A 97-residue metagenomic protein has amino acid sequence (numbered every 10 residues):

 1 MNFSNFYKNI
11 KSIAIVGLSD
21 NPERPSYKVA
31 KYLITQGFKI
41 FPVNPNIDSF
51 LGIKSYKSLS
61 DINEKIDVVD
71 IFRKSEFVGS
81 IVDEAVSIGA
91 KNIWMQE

Functional and structural regions predicted by a protein language model:
F3-S12: Glycine-rich phosphate/diphosphate-binding loops that line cofactor/substrate pockets in enzymes
A14-V16: Conserved beta-strand elements of the Class I
L18, F72-R73, E97: Glycine-rich, N-terminal phosphate-binding loop of Rossmann-like dinucleotide-binding domains
S19-L51: NAD(P)-binding Rossmann-fold cofactor-contacting core
K28-V29, S80-A85: A short acidic, amphipathic alpha-helical/loop segment
S49-E64, V68-S80: Glycine-rich, highly charged phosphate/nucleotide-binding loops
E84-E97: ADP-ribose/adenylate-binding Rossmann-like module
